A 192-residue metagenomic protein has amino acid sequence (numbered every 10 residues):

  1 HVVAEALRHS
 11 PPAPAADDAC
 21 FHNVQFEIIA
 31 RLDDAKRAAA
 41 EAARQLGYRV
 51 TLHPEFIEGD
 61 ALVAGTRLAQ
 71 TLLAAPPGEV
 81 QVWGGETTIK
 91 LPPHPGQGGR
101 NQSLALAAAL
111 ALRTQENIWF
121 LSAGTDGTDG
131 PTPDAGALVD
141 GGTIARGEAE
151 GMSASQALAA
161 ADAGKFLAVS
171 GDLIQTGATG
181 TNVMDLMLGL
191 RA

Functional and structural regions predicted by a protein language model:
H1-T66: Accessory alpha-helical/coil subdomains and C-terminal extensions that flank or cap enzyme catalytic cores
V2, A30-A38, G59, V63-R67 (+6 more regions): Conserved active-site and cofactor/substrate-binding residues in soluble primary-metabolism enzymes
E5-A13, A42-R49, T71-A75, A111-Q115 (+4 more regions): Change "in soluble alpha/beta enzymes" to "in soluble alpha/beta proteins
E5-S10, V24, A30-L32, P54-F56 (+8 more regions): Fold-independent oxyanion-binding glycine-rich loops and adjacent beta-strand/coil segments at enzyme active sites
A16-D17, G47-R49, G84-T87, A149-Q156: Generic detector of short, locally flexible boundary/turn motifs and exposed helical patches
D33, Q45-S122, P131: Active-site segments that bind and position negatively charged phosphate/pyrophosphate groups
A38-Q45, E79, I144-G147: Short low-complexity stretches enriched in small and charged residues
A107-A192: Internal helix-turn-beta structural module
